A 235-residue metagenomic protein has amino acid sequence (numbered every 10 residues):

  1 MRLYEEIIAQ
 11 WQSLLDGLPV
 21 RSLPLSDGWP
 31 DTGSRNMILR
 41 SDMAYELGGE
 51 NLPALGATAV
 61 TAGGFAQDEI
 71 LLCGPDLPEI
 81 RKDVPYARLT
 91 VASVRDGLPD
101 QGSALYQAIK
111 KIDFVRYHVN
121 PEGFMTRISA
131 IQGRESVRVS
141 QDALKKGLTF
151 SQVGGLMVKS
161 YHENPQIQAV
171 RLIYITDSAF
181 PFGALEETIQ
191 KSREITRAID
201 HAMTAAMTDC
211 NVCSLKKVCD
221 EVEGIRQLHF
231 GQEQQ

Functional and structural regions predicted by a protein language model:
M1-R2, L25-G33, V137-Q141, V170 (+2 more regions): Extended non-catalytic scaffold regions that mediate assembly and binding in large macromolecular machines
R2-A9, Q141-Q152, L156, T176-G183: Alpha-helix boundary/N-cap detector
Y4-P53: Intrinsically disordered, low-complexity regulatory segments
I8, Q12-L15, R95, V158 (+1 more regions): Residue-level detector of alpha-helical secondary structure
G33-R171: Long, charged N-terminal interaction/targeting segments
K146, V153-E163, A184-D200: Extended, acidic-biased charged interface segments
T188-G231: Cysteine-cluster motifs in flexible loop/terminal segments that predominantly coordinate metals
E233-Q235: Long, charge-rich boundary regions
